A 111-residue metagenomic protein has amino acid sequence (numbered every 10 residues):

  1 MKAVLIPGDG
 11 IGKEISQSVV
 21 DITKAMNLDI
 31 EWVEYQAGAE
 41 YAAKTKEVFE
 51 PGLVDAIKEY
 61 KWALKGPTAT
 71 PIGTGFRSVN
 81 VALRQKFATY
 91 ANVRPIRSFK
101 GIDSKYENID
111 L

Functional and structural regions predicted by a protein language model:
M1-G10, A39-L111: Anion-binding alpha/beta catalytic cores of soluble intermediary-metabolism enzymes, centered on
M1-Q36: N-terminal phosphate-binding or glycine-rich loops at protein starts, especially the Walker A/P-loop of NTPases
